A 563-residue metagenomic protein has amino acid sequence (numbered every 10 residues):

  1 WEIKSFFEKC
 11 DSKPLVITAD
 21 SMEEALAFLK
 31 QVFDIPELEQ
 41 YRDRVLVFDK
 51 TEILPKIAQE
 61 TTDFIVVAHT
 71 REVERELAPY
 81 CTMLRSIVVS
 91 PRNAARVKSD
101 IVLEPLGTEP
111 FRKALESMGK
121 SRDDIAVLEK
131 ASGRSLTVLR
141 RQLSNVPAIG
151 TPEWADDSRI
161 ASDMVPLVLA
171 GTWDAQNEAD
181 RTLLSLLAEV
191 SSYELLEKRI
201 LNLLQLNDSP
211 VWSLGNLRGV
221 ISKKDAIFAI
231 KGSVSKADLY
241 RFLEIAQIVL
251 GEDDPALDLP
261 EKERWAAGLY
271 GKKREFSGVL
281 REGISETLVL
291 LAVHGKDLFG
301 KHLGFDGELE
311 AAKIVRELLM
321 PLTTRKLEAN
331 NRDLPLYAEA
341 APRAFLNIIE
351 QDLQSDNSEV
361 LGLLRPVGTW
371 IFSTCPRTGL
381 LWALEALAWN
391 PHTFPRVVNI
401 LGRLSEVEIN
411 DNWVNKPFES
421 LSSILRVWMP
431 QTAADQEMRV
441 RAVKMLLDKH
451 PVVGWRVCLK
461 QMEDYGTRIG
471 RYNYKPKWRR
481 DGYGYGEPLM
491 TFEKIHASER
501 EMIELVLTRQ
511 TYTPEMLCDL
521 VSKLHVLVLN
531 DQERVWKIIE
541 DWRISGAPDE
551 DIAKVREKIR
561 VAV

Functional and structural regions predicted by a protein language model:
E2-P14, A19-K56, E60, R71-E76 (+3 more regions): Non-catalytic all-alpha helical scaffold/repeat segments
D63-V66: Conserved two-lobed SF2 helicase motor
N93-L103: Short regulatory helix/loop adjacent to the ATP-binding pocket of P-loop NTPases
